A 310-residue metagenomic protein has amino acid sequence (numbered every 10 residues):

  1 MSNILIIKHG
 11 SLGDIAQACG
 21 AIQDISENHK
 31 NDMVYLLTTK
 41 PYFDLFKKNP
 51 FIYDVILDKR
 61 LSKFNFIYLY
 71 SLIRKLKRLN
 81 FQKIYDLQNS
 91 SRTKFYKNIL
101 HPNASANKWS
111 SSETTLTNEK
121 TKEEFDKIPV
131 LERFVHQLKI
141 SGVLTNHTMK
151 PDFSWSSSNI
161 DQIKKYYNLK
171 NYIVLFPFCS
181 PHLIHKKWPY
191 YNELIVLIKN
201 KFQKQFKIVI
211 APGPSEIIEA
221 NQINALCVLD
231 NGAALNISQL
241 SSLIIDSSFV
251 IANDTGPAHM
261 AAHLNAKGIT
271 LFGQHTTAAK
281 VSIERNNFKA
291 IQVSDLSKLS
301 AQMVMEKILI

Functional and structural regions predicted by a protein language model:
M1-I310: Catalytic machinery of carbohydrate-active enzymes, primarily nucleotide-sugar-dependent glycosyltransferases
